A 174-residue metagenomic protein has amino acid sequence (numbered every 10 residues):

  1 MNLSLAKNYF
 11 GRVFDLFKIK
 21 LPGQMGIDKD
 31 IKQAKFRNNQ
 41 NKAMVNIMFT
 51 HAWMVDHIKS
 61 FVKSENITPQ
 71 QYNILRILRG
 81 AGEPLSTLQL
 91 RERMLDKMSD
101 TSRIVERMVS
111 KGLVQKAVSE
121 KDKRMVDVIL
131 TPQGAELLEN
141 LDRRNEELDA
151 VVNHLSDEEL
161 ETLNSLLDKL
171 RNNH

Functional and structural regions predicted by a protein language model:
M1-E65: N-terminal leader segment of winged-helix/HTH proteins
L21-G26, F36, Q40, E139 (+4 more regions): Inter-domain helical "communication" segments and dimerization helices that couple sensory or membrane-embedded modules
M48, R76-G82, D142, D168: Short, locally clustered residues in the helix-turn-helix/winged-helix DNA-binding domain
A52, D56-K97: N-terminal helix-turn-helix DNA-binding core of bacterial DNA-binding proteins
E106-N164: Charged, amphipathic alpha-helical coiled-coil/dimerization segments
E161-H174: Exposed, interaction-prone assembly regions rather than primary DNA-binding/catalytic cores
